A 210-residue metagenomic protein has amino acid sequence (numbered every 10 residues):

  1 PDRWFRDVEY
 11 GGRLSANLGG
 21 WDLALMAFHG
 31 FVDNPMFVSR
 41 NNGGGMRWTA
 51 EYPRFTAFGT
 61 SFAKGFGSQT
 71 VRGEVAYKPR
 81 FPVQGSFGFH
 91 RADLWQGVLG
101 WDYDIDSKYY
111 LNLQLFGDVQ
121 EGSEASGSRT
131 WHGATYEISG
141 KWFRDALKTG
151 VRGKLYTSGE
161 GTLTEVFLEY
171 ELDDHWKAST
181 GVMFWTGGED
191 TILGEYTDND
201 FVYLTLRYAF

Functional and structural regions predicted by a protein language model:
D2-R6, T49-R54, F87-W95, A125-W131 (+2 more regions): Replace "Gram-negative outer membrane beta-barrel proteins" with "bacterial and organellar outer membrane beta-barrel
E9-R13, A57-G59, Q96-G100, T135-E137 (+2 more regions): Membrane-embedded beta-strand positions in outer-membrane beta-barrel channels/transporters
R13-N17, F62-G65, G100-D104, S139-K141 (+2 more regions): Transmembrane beta-barrel domains of outer membrane proteins
L18-G20, H29-D33, F66-S68, Y77-F81 (+5 more regions): Transmembrane beta-strands of outer-membrane beta-barrel pores
G20-L23, S68-G73, K108-L113, R144-T149 (+1 more regions): Repeated loop/turn-to-beta-strand initiation elements of outer-membrane beta-barrel proteins
Y52-S123: Long, well-ordered mid-to-C-terminal structural blocks that present hydrophobic/aromatic surfaces
W95-L163: C-terminal structural cap/anchor segments
T197-F210: Outer-membrane beta-barrel "beta-signal"
